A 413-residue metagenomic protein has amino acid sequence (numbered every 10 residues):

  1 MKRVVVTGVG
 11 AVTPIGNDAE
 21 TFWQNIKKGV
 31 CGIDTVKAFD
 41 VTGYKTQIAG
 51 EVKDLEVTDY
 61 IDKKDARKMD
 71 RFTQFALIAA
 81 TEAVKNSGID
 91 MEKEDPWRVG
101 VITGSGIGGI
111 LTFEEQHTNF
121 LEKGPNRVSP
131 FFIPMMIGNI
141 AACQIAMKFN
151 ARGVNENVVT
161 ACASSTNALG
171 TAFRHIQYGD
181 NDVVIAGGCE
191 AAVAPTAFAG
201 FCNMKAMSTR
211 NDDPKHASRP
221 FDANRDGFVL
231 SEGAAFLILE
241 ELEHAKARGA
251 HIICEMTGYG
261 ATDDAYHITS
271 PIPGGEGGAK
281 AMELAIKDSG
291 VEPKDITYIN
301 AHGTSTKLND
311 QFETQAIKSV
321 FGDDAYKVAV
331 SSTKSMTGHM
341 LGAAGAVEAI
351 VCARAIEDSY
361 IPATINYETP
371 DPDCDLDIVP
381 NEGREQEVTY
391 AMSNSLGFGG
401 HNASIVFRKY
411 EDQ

Functional and structural regions predicted by a protein language model:
M1-D65, S87, E243-E255, I350-T364 (+1 more regions): ACP-dependent fatty acid/polyketide chain-elongation machinery
R3-T7, C31-D34, D212-S289, Y298 (+1 more regions): Condensing-enzyme catalytic core mediating Claisen C-C bond formation in acyl metabolism
V6, F22, K27-T160, C189-F198 (+1 more regions): Conserved beta-ketoacyl condensing-enzyme motif
E20-N25, L111-P125, H175-Y178, F198-N211 (+4 more regions): A glycine- and small-aliphatic-rich helix-loop capping segment at beta-alpha/alpha-beta transitions that lines
A76-I89, G138-A142, A146-E190, F228-A250 (+2 more regions): Active-site-proximal alpha-helical scaffold in enzymes
A83-D95, A245-G249, M282-Y298, V320-D324: Phosphate/pyrophosphate-binding loops at sites that engage ATP/ADP/AMP, CoA/4′-phosphopantetheine, polyphosphate
E122-S129, G170, R174, E190-A247 (+3 more regions): Glycine-/small-residue-rich "gating" segment that lines the acyl/pantetheine channel and substrate pocket
D180-D226, Y259-P273, G303-D310, K327-D377: Acyl-CoA/ACP chain-elongation machinery
